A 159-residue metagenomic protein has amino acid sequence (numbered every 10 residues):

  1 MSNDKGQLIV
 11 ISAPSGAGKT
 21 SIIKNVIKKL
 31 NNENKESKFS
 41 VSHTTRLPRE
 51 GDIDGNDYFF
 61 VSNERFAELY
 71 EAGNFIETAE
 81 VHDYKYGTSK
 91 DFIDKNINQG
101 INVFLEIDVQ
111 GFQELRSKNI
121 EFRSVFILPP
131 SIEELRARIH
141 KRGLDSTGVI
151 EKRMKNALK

Functional and structural regions predicted by a protein language model:
D4-I9: Pre-Walker A (Motif I) flank of P-loop NTPase domains
S12-P14: P-loop (Walker A) phosphate-binding loop of NTP-binding proteins
A17: ATP-binding Walker
T20: Walker A/P-loop
K28-F39: Post-Walker A helix-loop "phosphate-sensing" segment adjacent to the P-loop in P-loop NTPases
S42-V103, Q110: ATP-dependent small-molecule kinase phosphotransfer cores that center on conserved nucleotide phosphate-binding segments
V103-D108, S117-K141, A157: Conserved phosphate-donor/acceptor-positioning beta-strand/loop module used by diverse small-molecule
L144-K159: Small-molecule kinase domains that catalyze NTP-dependent phosphoryl transfer to phosphate-bearing small molecules
